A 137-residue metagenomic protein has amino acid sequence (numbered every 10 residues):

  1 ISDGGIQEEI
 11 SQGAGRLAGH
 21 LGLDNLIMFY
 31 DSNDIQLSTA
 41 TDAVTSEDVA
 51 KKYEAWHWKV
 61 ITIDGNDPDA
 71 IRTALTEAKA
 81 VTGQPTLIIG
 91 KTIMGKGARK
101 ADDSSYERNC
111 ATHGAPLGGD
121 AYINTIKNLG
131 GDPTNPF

Functional and structural regions predicted by a protein language model:
I1-F137: Glycine-rich ThDP/TPP pyrophosphate-binding loop and its adjacent helix/strand module within ThDP-dependent enzymes
